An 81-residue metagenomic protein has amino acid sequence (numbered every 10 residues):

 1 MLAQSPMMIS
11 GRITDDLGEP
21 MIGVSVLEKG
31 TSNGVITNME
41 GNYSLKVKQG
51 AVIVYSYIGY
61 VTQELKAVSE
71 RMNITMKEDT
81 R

Functional and structural regions predicted by a protein language model:
L2-R81: Periplasm-facing N-terminal accessory domains of Gram-negative outer-membrane beta-barrel systems
